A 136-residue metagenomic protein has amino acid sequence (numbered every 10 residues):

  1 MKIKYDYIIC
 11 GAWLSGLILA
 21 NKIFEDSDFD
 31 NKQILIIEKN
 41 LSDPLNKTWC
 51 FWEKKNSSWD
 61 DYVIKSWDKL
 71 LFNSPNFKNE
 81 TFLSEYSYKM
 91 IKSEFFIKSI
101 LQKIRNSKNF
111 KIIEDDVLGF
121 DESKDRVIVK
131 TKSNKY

Functional and structural regions predicted by a protein language model:
M1-S15, L35-I37: Beta1/beta-strand and adjacent pyrophosphate-binding region of the FAD-binding site in flavoprotein oxidoreductases
M1-Y5, E25-N31, N106, K132: Short, Lys/Arg-enriched, disordered terminal segments
I3-Y5, C10, D30, I113 (+1 more regions): Residue-level preference for short coil/turn positions at secondary-structure junctions
Y5-Y7, F51, Y88, Y136: Aromatic side chains
W13, C50, S66, S87-M90: Residue-level preference for alpha-helix termini and adjacent loops
I18, K22-F77, F95: N-terminal FAD cofactor-binding segment of flavoenzymes
N73-Y136: Conserved N-terminal helical subregion
